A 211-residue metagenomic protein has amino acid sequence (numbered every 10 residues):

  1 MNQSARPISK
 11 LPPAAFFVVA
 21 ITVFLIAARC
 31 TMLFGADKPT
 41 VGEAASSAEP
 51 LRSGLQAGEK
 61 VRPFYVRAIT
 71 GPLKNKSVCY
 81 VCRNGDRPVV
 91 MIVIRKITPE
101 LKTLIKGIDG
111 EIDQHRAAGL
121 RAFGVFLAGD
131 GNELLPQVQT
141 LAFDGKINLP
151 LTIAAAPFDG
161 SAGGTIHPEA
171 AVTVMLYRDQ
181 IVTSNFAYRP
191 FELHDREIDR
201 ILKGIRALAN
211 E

Functional and structural regions predicted by a protein language model:
A14-M32: Bacterial N-terminal signal peptides
F34-Y65: N-proximal helix/coil linker or "cap" segments that precede and/or mark the start of modular domains
Y65, T140-H167: Short, internal strand/loop/helix patches that form the active-site neighborhood or redox-interaction surface
Y65-V89, D109-G110: A short beta-strand-turn-helix
V78-K102, L120-V125: Short active-site neighborhood of thiol/selenol oxidoreductases, capturing the structured segment around
T103-F123: Conserved helix-turn-beta segment immediately C-terminal to the redox Cys motif in thioredoxin-like folds
G119-E133, I147-D159: Thiol-based oxidoreductase modules, predominantly thioredoxin-like and allied folds used for disulfide exchange
T173, R178-E211: Thiol-/selenol-based redox modules, centered on thioredoxin-like and closely related oxidoreductase domains
